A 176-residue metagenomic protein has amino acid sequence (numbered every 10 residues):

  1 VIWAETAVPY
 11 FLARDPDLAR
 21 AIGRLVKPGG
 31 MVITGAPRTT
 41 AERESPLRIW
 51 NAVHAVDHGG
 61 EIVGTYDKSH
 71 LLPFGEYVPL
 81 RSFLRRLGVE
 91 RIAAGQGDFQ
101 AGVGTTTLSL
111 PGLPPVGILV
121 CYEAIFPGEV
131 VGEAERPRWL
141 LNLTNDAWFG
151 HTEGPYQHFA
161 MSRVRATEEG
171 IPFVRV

Functional and structural regions predicted by a protein language model:
V1-V176: Enzyme catalytic cores with a strong preference for nitrogen-chemistry domains
